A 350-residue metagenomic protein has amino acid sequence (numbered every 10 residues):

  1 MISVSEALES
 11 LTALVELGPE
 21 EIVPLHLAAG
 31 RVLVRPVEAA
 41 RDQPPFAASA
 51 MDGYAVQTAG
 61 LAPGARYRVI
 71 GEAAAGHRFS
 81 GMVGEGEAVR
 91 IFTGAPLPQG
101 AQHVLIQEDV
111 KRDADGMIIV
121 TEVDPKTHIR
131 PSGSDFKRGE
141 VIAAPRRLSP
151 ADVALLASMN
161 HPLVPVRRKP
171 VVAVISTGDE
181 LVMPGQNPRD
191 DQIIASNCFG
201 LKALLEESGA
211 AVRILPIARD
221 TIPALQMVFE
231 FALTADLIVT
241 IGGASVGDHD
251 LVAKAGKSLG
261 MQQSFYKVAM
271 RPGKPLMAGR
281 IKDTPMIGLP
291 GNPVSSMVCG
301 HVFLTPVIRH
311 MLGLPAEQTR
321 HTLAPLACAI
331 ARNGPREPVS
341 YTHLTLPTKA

Functional and structural regions predicted by a protein language model:
I2, E21-H26, G30, V34 (+2 more regions): Flexible glycine/proline-rich
I2-G64, R147-L148: Intrinsically disordered, low-complexity, positively charged segments
I2-V4, L14, Y54-I214: Short, glycine/charged-enriched hinge/interface segments at domain edges or termini
L11-G18, P145, M159-P162, L181 (+6 more regions): Change "in soluble alpha/beta enzymes" to "in soluble alpha/beta proteins
A29-D42, R78-R90, A278-G279: Short, hydrophobic/aliphatic alpha-helical segments
V37-D42, T127-I129, A157-L163, K274 (+2 more regions): Glycine-rich, charged/polar anion/phosphate-binding loops that engage phosphate groups from diverse ligands
P165-L289, V294-S296: Helix-rich terminal scaffold detector
T345-A350: A short, hydrophobic C-terminal helix/tail in secreted or cell-surface proteins
